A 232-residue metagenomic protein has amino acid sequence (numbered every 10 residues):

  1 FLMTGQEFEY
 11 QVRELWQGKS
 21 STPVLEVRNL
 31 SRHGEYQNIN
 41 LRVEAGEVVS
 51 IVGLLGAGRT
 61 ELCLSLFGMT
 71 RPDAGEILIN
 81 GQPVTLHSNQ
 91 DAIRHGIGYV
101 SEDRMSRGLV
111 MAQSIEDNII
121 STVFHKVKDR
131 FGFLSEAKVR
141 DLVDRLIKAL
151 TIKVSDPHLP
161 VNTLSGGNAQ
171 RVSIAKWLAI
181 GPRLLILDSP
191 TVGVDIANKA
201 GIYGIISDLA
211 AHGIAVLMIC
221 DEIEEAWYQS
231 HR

Functional and structural regions predicted by a protein language model:
F1-R232: Glycine-rich phosphate-binding loops of nucleotide-dependent enzymes
